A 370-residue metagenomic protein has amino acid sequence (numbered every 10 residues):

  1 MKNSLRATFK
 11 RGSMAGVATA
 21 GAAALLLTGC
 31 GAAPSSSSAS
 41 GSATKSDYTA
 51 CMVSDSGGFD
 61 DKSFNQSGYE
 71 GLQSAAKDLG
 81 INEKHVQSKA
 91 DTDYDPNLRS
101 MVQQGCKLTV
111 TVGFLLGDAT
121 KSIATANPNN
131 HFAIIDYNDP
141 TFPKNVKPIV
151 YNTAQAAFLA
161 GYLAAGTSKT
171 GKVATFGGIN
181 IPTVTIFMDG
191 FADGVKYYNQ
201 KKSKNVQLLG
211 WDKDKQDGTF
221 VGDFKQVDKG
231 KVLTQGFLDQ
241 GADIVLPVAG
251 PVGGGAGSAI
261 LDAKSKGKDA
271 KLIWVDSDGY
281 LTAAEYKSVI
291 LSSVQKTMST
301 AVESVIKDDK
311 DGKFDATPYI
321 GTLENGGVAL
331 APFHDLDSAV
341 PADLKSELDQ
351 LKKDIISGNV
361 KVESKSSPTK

Functional and structural regions predicted by a protein language model:
M1-G21: N-terminal export and membrane-targeting signals
S4-K10, G31-A33, S38-K370: A residue-level marker of the well-folded mature domains of exported/periplasmic proteins
A24-G29: C-terminal motif of bacterial Sec signal peptides marking the signal peptidase cleavage site
